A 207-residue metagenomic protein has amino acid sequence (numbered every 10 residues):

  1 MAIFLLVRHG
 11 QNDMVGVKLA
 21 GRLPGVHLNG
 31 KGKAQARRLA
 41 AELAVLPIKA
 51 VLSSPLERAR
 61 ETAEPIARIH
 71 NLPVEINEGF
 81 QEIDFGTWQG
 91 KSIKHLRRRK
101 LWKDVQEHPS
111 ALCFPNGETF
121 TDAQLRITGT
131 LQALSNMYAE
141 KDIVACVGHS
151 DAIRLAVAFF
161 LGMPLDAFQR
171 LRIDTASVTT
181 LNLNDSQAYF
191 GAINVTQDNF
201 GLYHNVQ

Functional and structural regions predicted by a protein language model:
A2, I83-K94, N136, E140-D142 (+1 more regions): Acidic, low-complexity terminal tails and accessory targeting/binding regions of phosphate-metabolizing enzymes
A2, V7-L72, I76: Active-site-proximal alpha-helix that buttresses catalytic centers in soluble enzyme cores
I3-V7, D142-G148: Beta-strand elements within well-structured catalytic alpha/beta cores of enzymes that handle phosphate/sulfate esters
N12, A152-I153: Short active-site segment of divalent metal-dependent hydrolases/proteases that encodes the spacing between
R37-A44, Q124, T128-N136, V157: Generic structural signal for well-ordered alpha-helical scaffold segments
S53, L125, V147-G148: Short beta-strand scaffold positions
P65, L155-F159: Active-site signature of alpha/beta-hydrolase-fold catalytic machinery across serine- and Asp/Cys-nucleophile hydrolases
I69-T128, N182, Y189-A192, Q207: Phosphate-handling substructures
